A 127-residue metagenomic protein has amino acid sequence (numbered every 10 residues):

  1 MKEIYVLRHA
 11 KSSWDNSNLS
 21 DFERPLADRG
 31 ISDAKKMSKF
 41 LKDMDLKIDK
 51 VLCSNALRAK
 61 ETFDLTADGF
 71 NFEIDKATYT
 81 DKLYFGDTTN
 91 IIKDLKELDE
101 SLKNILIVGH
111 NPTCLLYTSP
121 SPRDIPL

Functional and structural regions predicted by a protein language model:
K2-I4: Extreme N-terminal starter segment of soluble prokaryotic enzymes
L7-K82: Active-site-proximal alpha-helix that buttresses catalytic centers in soluble enzyme cores
S13, G86, C114, I125: Flexible, glycine-rich phosphate/dinucleotide-binding loops and adjacent beta-alpha linkers at cofactor/substrate
N55-A59, D87, G109: Short, conserved alpha-helical segments within structured domains
K60, I92-S119: Active-site-adjacent alpha-helix immediately C-terminal to a catalytic or transition-state-stabilizing loop
Y84-K93: Short alpha-helix plus adjacent loop in nuclease-associated cores
Y117-L127: Single conserved hydrophobic/aromatic residue that forms the stacking wall/gate of nucleotide- or nucleobase-binding
